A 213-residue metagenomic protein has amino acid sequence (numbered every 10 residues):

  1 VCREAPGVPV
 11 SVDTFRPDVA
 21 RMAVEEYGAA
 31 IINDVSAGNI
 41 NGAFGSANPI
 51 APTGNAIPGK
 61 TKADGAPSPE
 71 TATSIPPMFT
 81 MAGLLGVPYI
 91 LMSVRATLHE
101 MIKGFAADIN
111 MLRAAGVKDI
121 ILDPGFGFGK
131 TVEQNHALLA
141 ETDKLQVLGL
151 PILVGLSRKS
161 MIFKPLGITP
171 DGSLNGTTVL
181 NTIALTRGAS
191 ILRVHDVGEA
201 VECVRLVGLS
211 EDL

Functional and structural regions predicted by a protein language model:
R3-E4, V8-A20, E25-I50, G59-K118 (+1 more regions): Active-site-adjacent loop and "lid" segments of alpha/beta metabolic enzymes
